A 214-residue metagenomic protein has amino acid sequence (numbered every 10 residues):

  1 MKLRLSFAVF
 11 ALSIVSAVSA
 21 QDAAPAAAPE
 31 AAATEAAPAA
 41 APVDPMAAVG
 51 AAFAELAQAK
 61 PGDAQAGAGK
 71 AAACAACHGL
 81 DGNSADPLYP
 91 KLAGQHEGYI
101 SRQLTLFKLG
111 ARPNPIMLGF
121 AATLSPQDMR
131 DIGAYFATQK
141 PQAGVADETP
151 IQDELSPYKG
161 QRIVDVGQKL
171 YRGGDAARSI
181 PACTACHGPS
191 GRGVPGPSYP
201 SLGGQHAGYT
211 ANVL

Functional and structural regions predicted by a protein language model:
L5-S13: Sec-dependent N-terminal signal peptides
I14-S19: N-terminal signal peptide c-region/cleavage motif recognized by signal peptidases
A20-E30: Cleaved targeting-peptide boundary
P29-A71, A85-D86, A146-A177: Electrostatic cytochrome c docking/interface patches
V49-N114, A211: The feature marks the first
G67, C74-D81, I132, G167 (+2 more regions): The canonical Cys-X-X-Cys-His
A68-A72, E97, S101, R172-T184 (+2 more regions): Sequence context surrounding c-type heme c attachment/ligation sites in exported
A85-K91, F107-Q152, P195-S201: Axial heme c-ligation environment in periplasmic c-type cytochrome domains
